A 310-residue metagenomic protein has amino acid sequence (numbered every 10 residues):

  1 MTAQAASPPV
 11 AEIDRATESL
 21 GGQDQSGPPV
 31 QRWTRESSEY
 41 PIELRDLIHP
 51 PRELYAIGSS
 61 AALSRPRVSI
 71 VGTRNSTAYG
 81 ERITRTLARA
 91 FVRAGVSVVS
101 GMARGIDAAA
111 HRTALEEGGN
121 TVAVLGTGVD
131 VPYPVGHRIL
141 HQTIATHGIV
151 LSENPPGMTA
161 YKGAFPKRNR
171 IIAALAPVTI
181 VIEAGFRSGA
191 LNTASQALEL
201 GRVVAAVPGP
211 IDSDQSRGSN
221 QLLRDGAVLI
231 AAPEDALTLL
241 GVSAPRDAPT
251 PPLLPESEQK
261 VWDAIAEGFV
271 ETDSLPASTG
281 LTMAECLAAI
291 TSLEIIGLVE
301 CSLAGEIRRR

Functional and structural regions predicted by a protein language model:
A3-E18, G27-R310: Glycine-biased, small-residue-rich flexible motifs in mid-sequence functional cores and linkers
